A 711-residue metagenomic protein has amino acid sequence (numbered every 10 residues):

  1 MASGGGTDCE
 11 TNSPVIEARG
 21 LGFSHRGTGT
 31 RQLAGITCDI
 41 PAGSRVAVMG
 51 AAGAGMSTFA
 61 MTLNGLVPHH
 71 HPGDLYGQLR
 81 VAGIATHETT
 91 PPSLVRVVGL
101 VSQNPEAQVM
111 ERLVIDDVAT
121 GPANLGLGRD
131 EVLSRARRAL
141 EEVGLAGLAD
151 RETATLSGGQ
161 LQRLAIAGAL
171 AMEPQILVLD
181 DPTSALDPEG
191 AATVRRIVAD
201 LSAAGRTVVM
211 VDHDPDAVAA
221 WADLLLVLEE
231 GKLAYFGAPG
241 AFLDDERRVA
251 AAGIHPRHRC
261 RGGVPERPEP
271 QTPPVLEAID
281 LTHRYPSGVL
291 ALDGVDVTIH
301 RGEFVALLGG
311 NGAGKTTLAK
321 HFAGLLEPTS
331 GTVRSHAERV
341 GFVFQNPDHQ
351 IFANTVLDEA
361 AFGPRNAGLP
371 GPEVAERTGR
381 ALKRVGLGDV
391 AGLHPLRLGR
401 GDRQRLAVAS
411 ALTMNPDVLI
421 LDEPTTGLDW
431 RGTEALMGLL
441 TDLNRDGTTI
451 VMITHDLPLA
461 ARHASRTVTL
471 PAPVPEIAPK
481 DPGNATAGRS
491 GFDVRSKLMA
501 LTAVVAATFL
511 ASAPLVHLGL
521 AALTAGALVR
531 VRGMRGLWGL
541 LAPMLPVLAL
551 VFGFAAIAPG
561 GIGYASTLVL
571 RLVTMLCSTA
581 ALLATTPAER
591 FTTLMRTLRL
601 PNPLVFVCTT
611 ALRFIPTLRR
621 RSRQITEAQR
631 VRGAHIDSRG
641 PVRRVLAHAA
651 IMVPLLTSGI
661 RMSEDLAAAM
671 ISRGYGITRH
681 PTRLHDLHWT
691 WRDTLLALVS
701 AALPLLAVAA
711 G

Functional and structural regions predicted by a protein language model:
M49-A51, L308-G310: The feature captures the beta-strand-to-loop junction immediately N-terminal to the Walker
E131-L148, P372-V390: Conserved ABC ATPase "signature" region
E152-L156, Q160, H394-L398, D402: Conserved ABC ATPase signature
I166, V408: Hydrophobic anchor residue at the start of the ABC signature
A169-L170, A411-L412: ABC ATPase C-loop
E173, N415: Conserved catalytic motifs of ABC-family nucleotide-binding domains
L177-D180, L419-D422: Catalytic Walker B motif of ABC-type/P-loop ATPase nucleotide-binding domains
N484-P514, L520-A522, Q624-G711: Transmembrane alpha-helix interface motif
